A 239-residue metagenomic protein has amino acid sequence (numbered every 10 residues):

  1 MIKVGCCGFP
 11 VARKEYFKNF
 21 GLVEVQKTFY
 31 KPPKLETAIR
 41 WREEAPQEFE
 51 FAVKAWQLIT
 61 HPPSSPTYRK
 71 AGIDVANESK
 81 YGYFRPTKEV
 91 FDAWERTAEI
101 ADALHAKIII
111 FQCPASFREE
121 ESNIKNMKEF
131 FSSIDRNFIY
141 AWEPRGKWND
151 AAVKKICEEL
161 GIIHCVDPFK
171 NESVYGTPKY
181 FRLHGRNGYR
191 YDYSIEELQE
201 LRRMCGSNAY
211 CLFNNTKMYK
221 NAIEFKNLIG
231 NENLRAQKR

Functional and structural regions predicted by a protein language model:
M1-R239: Residues lining hydrophobic/aromatic ligand-binding pockets adjacent to catalytic sites
